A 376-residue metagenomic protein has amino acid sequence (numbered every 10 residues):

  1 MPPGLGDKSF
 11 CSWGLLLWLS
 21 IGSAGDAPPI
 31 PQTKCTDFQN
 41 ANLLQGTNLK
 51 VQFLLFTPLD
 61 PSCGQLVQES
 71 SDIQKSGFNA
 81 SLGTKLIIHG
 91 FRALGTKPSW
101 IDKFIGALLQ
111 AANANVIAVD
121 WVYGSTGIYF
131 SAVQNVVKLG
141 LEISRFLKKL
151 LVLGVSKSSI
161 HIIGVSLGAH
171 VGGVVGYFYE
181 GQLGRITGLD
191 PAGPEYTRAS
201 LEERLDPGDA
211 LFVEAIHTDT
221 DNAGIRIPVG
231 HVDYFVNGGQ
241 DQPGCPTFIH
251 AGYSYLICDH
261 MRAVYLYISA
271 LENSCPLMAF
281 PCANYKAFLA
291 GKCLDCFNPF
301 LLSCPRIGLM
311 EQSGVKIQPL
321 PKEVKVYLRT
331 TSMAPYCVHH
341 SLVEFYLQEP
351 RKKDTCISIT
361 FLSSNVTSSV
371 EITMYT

Functional and structural regions predicted by a protein language model:
P2-A118, S125-N135, R145-K157, G181 (+6 more regions): Flexible, membrane-associating and regulatory peripheral segments of lipid-active enzymes
T84-I88, N115-D120, H161-I163, R185-G188 (+2 more regions): Structural recognition of the beta-strand scaffold that forms the well-ordered cores of secreted hydrolase catalytic
H89, I163-V174: Glycine-rich nucleophile elbow surrounding the catalytic serine of serine-hydrolase chemistry
N135-V136, V171: Non-catalytic cap/lid and distal C-terminal segments of serine-dependent acyl enzymes
V155-V165: Alpha/beta-hydrolase fold nucleophile elbow
Y177-G184: Conserved hydrolase catalytic core segment
R185-E195, H217-D221, G239: Active-site nucleophile loop of the alpha/beta-hydrolase fold
E195-P207: Flexible "cap/lid" loop of the alpha/beta hydrolase fold
